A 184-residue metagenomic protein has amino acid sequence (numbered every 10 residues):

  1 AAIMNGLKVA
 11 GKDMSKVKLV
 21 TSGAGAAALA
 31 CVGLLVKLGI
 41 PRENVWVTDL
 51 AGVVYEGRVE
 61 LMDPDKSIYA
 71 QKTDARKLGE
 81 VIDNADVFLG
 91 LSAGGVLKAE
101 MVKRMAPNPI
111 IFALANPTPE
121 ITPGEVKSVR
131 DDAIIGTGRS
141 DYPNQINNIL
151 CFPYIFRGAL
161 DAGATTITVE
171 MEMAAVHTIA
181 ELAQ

Functional and structural regions predicted by a protein language model:
A1-K16, A113-Q184: Adenosine-phosphate binding glycine-rich loop
A1-L89: Glycine-rich phosphate/diphosphate-binding loop of Rossmann-like nucleotide-binding domains
T21-S22, R42-E43, T48, G52 (+5 more regions): Functionally constrained cores in energy, signaling, and assembly domains
A24, A28, Q71-D74, L78-V81 (+5 more regions): Generic structural signal for well-ordered, non-membrane alpha-helical segments in soluble metabolic enzymes
K66-I134, R139-D141: Rossmann-like adenosine-cofactor binding region
